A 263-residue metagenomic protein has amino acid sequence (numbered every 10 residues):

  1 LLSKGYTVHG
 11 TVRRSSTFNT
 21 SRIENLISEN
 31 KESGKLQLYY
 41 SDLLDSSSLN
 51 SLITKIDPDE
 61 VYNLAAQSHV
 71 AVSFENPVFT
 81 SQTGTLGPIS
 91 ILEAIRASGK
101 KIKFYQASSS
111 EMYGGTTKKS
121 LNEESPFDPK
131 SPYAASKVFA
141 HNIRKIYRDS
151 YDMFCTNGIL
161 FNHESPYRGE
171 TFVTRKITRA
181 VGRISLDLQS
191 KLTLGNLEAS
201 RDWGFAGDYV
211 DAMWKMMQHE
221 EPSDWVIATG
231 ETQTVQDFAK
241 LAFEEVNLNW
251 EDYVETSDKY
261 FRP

Functional and structural regions predicted by a protein language model:
L1-H163, G207, M216-M217, K240 (+1 more regions): N-terminal Rossmann-like NAD(P)+-binding domain of SDR-like oxidoreductases, especially those catalyzing
L2-G10, S41-L44, R168-P263: C-terminal substrate-binding subdomain of Rossmann-fold SDR/epimerase-dehydratase oxidoreductases
